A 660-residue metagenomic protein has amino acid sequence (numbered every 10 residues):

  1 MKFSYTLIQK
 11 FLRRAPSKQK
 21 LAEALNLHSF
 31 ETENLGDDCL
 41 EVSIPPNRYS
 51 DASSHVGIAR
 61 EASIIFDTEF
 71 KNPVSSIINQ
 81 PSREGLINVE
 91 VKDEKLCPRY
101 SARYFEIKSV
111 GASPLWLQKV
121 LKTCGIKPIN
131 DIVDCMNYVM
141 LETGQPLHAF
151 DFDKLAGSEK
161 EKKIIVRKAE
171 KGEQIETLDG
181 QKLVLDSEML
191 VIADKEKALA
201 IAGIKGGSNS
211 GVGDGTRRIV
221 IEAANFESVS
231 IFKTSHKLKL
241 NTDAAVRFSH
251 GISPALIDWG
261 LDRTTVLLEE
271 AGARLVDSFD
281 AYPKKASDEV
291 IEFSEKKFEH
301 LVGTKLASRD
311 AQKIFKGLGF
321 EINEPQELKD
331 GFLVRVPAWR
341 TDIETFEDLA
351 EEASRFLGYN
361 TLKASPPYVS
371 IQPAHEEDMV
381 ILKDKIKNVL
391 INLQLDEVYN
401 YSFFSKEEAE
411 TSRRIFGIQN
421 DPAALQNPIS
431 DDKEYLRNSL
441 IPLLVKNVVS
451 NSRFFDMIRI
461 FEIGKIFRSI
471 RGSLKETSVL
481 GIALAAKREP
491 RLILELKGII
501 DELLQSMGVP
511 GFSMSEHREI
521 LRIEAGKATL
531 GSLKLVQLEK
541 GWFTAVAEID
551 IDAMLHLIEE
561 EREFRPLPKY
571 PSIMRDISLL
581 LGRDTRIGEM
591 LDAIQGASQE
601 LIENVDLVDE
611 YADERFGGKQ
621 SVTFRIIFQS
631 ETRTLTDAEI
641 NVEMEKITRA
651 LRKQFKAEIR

Functional and structural regions predicted by a protein language model:
M1-Y359, K363-M379: RNA/tRNA-interacting regions in translation and RNA-turnover enzymes
K2-Y5, E23, G317-F320, L328 (+3 more regions): A carboxyl-terminal module marker
I8, T264, F298, I482 (+3 more regions): Residue-level signal for inorganic ion chemistry
L27, G57, E61, I291-M457 (+3 more regions): Extended, well-folded interaction surfaces typified by the phenylalanyl-tRNA synthetase beta subunit core
E31-N34, E69, A271-Y282, N323 (+5 more regions): Short beta-strand elements
N88-E90, I175-D179, I201-N209, R247 (+8 more regions): Glycine-rich, charged/polar anion/phosphate-binding loops that engage phosphate groups from diverse ligands
I231, F356, Q426, D456 (+3 more regions): Polyanion/phosphate-binding surface patch
R247-R263, V479-P510: A conserved active-site cap/scaffold subdomain adjacent to cofactor or substrate pockets
